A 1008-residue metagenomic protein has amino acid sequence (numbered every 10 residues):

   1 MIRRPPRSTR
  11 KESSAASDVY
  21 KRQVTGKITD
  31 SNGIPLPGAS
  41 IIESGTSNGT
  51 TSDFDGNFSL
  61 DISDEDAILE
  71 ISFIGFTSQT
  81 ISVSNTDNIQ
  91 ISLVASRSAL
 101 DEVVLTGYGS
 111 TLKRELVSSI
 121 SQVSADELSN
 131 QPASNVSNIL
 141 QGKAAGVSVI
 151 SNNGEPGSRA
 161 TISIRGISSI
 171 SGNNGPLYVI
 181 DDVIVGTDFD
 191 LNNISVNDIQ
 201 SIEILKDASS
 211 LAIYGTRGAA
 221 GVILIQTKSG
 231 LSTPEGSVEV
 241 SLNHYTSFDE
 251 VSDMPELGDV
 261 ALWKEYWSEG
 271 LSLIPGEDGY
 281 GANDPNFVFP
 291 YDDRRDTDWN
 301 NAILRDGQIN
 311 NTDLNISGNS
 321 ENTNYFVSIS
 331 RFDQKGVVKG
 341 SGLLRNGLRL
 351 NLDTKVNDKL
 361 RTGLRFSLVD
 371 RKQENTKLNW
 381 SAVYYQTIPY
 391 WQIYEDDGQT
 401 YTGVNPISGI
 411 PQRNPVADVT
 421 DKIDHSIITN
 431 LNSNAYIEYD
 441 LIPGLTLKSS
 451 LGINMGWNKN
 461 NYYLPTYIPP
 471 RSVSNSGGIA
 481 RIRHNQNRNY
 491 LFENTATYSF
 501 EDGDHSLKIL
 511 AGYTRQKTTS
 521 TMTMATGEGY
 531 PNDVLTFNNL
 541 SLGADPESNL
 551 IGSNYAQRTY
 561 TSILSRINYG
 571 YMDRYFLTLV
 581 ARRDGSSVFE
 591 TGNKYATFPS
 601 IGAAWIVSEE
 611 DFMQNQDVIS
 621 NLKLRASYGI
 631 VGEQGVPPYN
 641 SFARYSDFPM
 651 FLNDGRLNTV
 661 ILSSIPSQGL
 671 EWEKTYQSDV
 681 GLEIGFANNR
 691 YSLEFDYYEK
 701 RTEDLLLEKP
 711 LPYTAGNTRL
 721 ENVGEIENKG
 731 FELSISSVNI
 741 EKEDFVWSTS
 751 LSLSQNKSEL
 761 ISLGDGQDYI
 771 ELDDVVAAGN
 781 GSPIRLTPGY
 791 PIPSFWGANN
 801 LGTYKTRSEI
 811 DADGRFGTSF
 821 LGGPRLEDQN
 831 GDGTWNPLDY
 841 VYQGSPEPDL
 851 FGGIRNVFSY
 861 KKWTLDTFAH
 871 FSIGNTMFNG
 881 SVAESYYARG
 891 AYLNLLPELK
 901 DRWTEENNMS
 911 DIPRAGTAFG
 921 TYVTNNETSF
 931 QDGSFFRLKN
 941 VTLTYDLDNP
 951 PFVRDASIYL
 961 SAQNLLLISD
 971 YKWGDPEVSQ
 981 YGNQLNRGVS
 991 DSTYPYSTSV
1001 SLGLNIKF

Functional and structural regions predicted by a protein language model:
M1-Y20: Single conserved hydrophobic/aromatic residue that forms the stacking wall/gate of nucleotide- or nucleobase-binding
S14-R349, T354-V356, R361-G363, S367-V369 (+10 more regions): Short, small/polar-rich motifs associated with maturation and membrane association, primarily at protein termini
P35, S47, T77-T80, I184-V185 (+7 more regions): Short, solvent-exposed loop/turn motifs
L128, G175, I184, G307-N310 (+6 more regions): Extracellular/periplasmic, surface-exposed regions of secreted and cell-surface proteins
S241-H244, F248-D292, T523-T526, E721 (+3 more regions): Conserved small-residue
I274-R295, I309-D313, W380-A417, D421: Acidic, glycine-rich flexible loop segments
V288, A544, S586, S872-S957 (+1 more regions): Extracytoplasmic gating/loop element in the C-terminal half of outer-membrane beta-barrel translocons and assembly
P846-F878: Glycine-rich, aromatic-lined ligand/substrate-binding cores of catalytic and carbohydrate-binding domains
